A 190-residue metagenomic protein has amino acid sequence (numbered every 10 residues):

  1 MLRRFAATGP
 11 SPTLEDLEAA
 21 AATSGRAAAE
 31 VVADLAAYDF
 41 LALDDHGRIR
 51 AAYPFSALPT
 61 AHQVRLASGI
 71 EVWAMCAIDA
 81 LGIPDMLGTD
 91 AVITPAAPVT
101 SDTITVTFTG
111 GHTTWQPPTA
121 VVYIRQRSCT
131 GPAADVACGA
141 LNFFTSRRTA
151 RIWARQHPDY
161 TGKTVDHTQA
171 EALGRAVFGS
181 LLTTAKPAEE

Functional and structural regions predicted by a protein language model:
M1-R4: Short alpha-helical "packing" element that flanks the helix-turn-helix/winged-helix DNA-binding module
A7-A21: Short acidic, hydrophobic short linear motifs in intrinsically disordered regions
A22-A37: Short amphipathic alpha-helical interaction segments
A36-G47: A short, conserved structural fragment
D45-A67, G110: Short, cationic-aromatic polyanion-contact patches
T60-T107: Helix-turn-helix/homeodomain-like alpha-helical modules used for DNA recognition and transcription-factor dimerization
V72, T89-V92, D102-E190: Long, low-complexity, charge-rich intrinsically disordered regions
